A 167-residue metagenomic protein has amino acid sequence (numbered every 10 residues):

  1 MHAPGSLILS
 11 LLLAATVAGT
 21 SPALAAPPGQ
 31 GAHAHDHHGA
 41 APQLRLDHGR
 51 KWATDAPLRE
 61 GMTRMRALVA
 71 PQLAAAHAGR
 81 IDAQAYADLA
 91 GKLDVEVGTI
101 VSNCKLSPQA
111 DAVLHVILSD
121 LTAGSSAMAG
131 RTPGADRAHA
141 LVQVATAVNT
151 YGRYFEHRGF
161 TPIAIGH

Functional and structural regions predicted by a protein language model:
M1-S10: Bacterial N-terminal signal peptides that target proteins for export
L9-G19: Bacterial N-terminal signal peptides
T20-A25: Sec/Tat signal peptide C-region and signal peptidase I cleavage site
A26-I81, I163: Immediate post-signal-peptide N-terminus of mature secreted/exported proteins
T54-G61, D82-L89, V113-I117, A140 (+1 more regions): Amphipathic alpha-helix face/heptad-repeat signature
E96-H115: Short, solvent-exposed, charged loop/turn and helix-capping segments that join or cap alpha-helices on peripheral
N103, L114-H167: Helix-rich interaction surfaces within compact, conserved domain-sized segments that mediate assembly or partner
